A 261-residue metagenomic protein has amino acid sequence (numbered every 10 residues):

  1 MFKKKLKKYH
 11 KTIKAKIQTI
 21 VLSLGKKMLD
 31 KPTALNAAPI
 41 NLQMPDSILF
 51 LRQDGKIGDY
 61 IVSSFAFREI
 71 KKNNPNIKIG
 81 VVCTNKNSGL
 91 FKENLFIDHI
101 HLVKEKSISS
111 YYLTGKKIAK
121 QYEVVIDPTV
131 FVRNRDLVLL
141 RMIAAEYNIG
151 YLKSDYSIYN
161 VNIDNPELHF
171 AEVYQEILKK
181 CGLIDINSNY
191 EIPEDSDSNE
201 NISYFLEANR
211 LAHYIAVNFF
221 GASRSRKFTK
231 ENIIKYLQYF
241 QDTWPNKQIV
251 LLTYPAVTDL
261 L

Functional and structural regions predicted by a protein language model:
M1-L261: Catalytic machinery of carbohydrate-active enzymes, primarily nucleotide-sugar-dependent glycosyltransferases
